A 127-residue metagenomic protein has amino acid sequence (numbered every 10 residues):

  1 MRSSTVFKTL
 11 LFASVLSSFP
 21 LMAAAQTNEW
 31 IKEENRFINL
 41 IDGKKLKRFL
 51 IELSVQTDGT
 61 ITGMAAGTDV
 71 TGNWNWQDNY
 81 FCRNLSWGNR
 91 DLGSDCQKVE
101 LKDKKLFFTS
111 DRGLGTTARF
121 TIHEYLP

Functional and structural regions predicted by a protein language model:
R2-K8, L21-P127: Lipid interaction determinants
T9-S18: Bacterial N-terminal signal peptides
